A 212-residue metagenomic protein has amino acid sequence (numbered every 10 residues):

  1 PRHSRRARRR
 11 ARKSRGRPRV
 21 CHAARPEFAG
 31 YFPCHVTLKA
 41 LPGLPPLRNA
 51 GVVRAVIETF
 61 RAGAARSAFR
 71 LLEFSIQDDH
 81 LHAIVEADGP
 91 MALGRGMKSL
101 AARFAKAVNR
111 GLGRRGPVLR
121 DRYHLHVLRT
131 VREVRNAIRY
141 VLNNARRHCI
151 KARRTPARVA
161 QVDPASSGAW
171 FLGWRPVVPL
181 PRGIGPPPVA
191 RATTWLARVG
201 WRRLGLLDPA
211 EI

Functional and structural regions predicted by a protein language model:
P1-C34, L38-D79, E86-I212: Short Pro-Cys-Gly-centered "Cys-loop" motif that presents a nucleophilic cysteine in a tight turn
